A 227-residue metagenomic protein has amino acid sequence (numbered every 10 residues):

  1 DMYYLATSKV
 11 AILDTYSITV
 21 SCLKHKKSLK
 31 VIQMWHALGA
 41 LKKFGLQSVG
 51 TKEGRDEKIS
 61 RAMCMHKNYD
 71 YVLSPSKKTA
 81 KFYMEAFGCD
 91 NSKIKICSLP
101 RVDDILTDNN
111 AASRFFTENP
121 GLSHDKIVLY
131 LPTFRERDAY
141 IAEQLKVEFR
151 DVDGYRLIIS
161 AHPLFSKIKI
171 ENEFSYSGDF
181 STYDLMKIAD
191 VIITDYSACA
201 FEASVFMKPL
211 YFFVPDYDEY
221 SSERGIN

Functional and structural regions predicted by a protein language model:
D1-L106: Active-site and donor-binding regions of nucleotide-sugar-utilizing enzymes
M2-L5, V10, P163-F201, V205-F206: Donor nucleotide-activated moiety binding/catalytic core segment of transferases that use nucleotide-activated donors
Y3-Y4, K24, M65, G121 (+2 more regions): Structural alpha-helical scaffold elements that stabilize or flank donor/cofactor-binding regions in carbohydrate
I12-L13, Q33, S74, Y130 (+3 more regions): Redox-cofactor binding/interface segments in oxidoreductases and associated redox assembly factors
T15-T19, K77, A161-K167, S197: Short, polar loop motifs at secondary-structure junctions
K43-Q47, T107-N109, K169-N172, S222-G225: Short aromatic-enriched loop/helix-cap "lid" or pocket-rim segments at secondary-structure transitions that line
A86, I94-E171: Conserved catalytic-core segment of nucleotide-activated headgroup transferases in glycan assembly
E171, A198-N227: Catalytic binding pocket for nucleotide-activated donors in carbohydrate/polymer assembly enzymes
